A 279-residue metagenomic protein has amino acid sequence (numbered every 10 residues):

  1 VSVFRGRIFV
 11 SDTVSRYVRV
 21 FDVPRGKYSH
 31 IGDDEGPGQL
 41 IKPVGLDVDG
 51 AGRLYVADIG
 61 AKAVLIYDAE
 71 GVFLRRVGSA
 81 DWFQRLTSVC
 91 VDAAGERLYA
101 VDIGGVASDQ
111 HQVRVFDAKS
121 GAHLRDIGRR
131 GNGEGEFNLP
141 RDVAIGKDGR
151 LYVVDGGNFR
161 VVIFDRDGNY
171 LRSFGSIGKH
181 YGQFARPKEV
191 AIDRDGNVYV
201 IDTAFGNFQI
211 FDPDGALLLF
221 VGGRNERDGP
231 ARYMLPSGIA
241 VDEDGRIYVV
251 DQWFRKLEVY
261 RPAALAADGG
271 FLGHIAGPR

Functional and structural regions predicted by a protein language model:
V1-R279: Eukaryotic scaffold repeat domains enriched in small/polar residues
